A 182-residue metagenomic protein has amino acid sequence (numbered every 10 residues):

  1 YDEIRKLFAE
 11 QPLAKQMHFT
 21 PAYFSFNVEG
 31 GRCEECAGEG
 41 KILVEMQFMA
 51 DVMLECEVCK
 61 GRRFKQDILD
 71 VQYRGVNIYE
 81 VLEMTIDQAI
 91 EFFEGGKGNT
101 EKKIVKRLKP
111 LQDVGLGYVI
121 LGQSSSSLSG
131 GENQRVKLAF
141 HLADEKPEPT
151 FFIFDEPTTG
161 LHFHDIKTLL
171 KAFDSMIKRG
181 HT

Functional and structural regions predicted by a protein language model:
Y1-T182: Conserved phosphate-binding elements of NTP-dependent enzyme cores
